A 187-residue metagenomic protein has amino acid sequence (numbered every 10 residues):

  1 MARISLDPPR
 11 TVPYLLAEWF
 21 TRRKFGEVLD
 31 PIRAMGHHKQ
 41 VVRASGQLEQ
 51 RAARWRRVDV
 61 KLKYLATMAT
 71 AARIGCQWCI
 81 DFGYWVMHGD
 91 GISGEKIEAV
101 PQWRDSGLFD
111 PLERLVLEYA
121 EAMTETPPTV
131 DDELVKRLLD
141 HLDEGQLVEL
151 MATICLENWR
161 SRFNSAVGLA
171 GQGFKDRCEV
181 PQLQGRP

Functional and structural regions predicted by a protein language model:
M1-V60, V180-P187: Mobile cap/lid helix-loop segments that border enzyme active or cofactor-binding sites and regulate substrate access
D30, A34, V60-G75, D105 (+2 more regions): Alpha-helical scaffold segments that form or flank carboxylate-/histidine-based iron centers
Q40-S45, G75-C79, T124-D132, I154: Short acidic alpha-helix initiation/capping motifs at coil-to-helix transition points, especially at protein N-termini
V42, I80-A99: Iron-sulfur (Fe-S) cluster-binding segments and ferredoxin-like electron-carrier domains, especially [2Fe-2S]
L65-F82, E98, V148-S165, L183: N-terminal hydrophobic signal/anchor transmembrane helix of membrane proteins
V100-P111: Acidic/His metal-coordination segments adjacent to aromatic residues that form catalytic metal sites in metalloenzymes
F109, T129-V130, L134, A166 (+2 more regions): Alpha-helical transmembrane segments and membrane-interface helix-loop junctions in multi-pass membrane proteins
L112-A152: Acidic/histidine-rich alpha-helical segments that form the ligand environment of transition-metal centers
